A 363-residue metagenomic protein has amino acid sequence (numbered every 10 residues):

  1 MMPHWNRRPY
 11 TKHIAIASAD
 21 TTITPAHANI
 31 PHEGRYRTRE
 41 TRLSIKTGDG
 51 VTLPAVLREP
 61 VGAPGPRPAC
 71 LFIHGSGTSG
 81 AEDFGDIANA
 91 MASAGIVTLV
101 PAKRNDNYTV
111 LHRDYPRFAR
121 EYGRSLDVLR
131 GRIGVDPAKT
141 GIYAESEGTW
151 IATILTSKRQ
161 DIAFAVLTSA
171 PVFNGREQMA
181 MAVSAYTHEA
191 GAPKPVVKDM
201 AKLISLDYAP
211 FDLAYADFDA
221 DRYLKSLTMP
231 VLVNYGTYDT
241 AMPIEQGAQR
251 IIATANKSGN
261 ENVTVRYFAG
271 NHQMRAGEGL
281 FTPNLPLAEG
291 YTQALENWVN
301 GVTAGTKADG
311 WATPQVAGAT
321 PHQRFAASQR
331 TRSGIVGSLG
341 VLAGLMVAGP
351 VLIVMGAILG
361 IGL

Functional and structural regions predicted by a protein language model:
M1-M2: Hydrophobic membrane-insertion alpha-helices, especially the h-region of bacterial N-terminal signal peptides
W5-W311: Soluble extramembrane regions of membrane proteins in the secretory/endomembrane system
P314-L363: Extended non-globular C-terminal regions
